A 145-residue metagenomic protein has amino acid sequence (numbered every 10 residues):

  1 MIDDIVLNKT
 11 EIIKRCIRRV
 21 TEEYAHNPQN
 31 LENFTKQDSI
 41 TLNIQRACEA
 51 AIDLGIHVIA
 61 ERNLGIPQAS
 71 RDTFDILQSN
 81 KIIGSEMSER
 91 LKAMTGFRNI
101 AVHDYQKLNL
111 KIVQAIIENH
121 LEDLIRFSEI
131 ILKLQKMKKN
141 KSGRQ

Functional and structural regions predicted by a protein language model:
M1-Q145: Solvent-exposed interaction patches of small proteins and small membrane subunits
